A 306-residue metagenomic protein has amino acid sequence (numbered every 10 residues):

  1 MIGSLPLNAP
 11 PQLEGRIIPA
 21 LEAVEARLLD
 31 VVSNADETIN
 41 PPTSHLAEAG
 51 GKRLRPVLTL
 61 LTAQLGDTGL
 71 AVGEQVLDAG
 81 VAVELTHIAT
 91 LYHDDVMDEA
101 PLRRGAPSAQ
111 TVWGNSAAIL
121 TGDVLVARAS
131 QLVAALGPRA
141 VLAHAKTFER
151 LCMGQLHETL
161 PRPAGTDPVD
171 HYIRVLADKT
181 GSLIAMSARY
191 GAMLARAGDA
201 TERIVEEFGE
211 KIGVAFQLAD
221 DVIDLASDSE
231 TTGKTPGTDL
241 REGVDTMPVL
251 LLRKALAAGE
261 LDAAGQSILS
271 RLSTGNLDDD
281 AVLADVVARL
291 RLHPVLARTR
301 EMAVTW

Functional and structural regions predicted by a protein language model:
M1-W306: All-alpha prenyltransferase/terpene-synthase fold signal
